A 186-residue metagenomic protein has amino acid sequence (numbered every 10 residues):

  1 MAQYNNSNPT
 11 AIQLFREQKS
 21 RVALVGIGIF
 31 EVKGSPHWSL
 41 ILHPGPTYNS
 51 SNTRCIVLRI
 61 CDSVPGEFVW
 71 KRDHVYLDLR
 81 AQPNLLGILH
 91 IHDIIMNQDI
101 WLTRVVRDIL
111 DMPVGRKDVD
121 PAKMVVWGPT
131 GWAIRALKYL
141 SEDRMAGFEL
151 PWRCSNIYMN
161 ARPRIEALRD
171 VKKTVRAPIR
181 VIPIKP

Functional and structural regions predicted by a protein language model:
A2-V126: Non-catalytic ligand/cofactor/substrate-binding and regulatory segments of enzyme domains
D111-P186: Activation targets extended, charge/polar-rich intrinsically disordered C-terminal tails
